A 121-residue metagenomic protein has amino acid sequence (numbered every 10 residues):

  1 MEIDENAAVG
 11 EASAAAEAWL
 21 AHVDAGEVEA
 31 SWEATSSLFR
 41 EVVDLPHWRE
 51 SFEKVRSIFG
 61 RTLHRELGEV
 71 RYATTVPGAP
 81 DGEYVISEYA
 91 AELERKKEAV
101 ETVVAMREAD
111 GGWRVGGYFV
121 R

Functional and structural regions predicted by a protein language model:
M1-E27: Short, low-complexity N-terminal intrinsically disordered segments enriched in polar/charged residues
M1-N6, E50-S57, V100-E101: Short charge-dense sequence patches
V9-G10, A21-H22, L38, A79 (+1 more regions): Alpha-helical interaction segments
S13-A14, E29-G82: Short solvent-exposed beta->alpha transition segments
E69-R121: Exposed beta-sheet edge and beta->alpha loop/turn motif
